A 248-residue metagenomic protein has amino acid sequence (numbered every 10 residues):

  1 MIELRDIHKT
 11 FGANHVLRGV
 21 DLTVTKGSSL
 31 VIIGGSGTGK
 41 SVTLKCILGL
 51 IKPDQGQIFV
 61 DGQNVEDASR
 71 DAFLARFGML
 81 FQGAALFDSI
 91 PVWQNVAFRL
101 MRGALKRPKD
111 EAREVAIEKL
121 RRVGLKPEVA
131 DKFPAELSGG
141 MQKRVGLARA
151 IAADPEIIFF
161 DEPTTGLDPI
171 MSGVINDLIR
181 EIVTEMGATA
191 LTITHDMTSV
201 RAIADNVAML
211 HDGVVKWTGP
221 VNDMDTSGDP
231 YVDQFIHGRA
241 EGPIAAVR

Functional and structural regions predicted by a protein language model:
L48: Helix-to-loop junction immediately C-terminal to a conserved catalytic motif
V65-G78, R102, K109, M224-S227: ABC ATPase NBD coupling module
I90-R99: Short coil-to-helix segment of the ABC ATPase nucleotide-binding domain corresponding to the Q-loop/switch region
K109-E128: Conserved ABC ATPase "signature" region
F133-L137, M141: Conserved ABC ATPase signature
D154: Conserved catalytic motifs of ABC-family nucleotide-binding domains
I158-D161: Catalytic Walker B motif of ABC-type/P-loop ATPase nucleotide-binding domains
